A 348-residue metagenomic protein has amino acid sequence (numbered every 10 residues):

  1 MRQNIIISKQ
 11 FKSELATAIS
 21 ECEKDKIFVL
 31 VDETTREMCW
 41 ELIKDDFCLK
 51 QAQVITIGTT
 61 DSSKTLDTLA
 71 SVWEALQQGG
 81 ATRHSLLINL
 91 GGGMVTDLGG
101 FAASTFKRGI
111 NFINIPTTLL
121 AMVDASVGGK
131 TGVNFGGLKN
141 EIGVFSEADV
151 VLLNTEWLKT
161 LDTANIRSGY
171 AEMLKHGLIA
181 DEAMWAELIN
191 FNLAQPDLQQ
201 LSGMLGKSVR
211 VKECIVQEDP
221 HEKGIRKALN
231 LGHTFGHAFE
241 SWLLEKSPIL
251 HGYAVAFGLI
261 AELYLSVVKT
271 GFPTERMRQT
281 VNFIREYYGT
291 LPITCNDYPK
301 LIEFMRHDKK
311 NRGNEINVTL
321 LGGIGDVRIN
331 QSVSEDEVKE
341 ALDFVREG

Functional and structural regions predicted by a protein language model:
M1-L86: ATP/NTP phosphate-donor binding region
L76-L90, D97-N114: Non-catalytic interfacial helical region
Q78-A81, E147-V150, E156-T163, A171-A183 (+9 more regions): Generic secondary-structure signature for well-ordered alpha-helical cores
M94-G100, M122-V123, A238: Short glycine/serine/threonine-rich phosphate/pyrophosphate-binding segments that cradle anionic phosphate groups
F101-A194: A glycine/threonine-rich phosphate-anchoring loop and its flanking beta-alpha core in nucleotide/phosphate-binding
M173, T274-G348: C-terminal charged capping/lid subdomain of soluble metabolic enzymes
N190-P299: Active-site segments that bind and position negatively charged phosphate/pyrophosphate groups
